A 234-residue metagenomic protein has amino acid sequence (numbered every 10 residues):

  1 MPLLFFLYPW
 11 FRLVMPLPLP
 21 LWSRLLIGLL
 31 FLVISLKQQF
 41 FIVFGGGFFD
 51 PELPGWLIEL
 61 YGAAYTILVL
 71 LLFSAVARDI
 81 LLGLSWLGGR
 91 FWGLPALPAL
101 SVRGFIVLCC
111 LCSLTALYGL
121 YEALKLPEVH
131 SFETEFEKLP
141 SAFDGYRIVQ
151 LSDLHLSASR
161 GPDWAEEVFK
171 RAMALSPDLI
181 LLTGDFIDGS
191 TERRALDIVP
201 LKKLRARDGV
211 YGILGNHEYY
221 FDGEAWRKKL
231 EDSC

Functional and structural regions predicted by a protein language model:
M1-K125: Non-catalytic terminal accessory segments
H130, K138-C234: Soluble catalytic domains of enzymes that build or remodel membrane lipids, polysaccharides, and related
